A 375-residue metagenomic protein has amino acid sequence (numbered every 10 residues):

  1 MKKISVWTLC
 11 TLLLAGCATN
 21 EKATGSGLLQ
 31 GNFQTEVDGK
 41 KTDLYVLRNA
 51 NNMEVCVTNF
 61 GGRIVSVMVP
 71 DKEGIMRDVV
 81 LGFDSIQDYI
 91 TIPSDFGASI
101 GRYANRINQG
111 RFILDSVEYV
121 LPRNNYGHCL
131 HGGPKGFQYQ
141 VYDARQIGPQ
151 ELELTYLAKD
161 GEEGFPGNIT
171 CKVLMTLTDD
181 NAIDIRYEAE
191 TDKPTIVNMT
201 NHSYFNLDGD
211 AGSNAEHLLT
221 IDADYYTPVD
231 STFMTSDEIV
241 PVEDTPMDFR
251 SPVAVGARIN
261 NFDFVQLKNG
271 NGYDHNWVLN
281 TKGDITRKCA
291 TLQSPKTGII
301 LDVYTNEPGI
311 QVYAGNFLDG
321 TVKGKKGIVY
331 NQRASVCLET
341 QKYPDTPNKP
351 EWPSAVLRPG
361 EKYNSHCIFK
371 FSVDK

Functional and structural regions predicted by a protein language model:
M1-G25: Bacterial Sec-dependent N-terminal signal peptides
A18-M53, N59-K375: An exposed, glycine/acidic-rich loop-and-rim segment of catalytic or binding clefts
